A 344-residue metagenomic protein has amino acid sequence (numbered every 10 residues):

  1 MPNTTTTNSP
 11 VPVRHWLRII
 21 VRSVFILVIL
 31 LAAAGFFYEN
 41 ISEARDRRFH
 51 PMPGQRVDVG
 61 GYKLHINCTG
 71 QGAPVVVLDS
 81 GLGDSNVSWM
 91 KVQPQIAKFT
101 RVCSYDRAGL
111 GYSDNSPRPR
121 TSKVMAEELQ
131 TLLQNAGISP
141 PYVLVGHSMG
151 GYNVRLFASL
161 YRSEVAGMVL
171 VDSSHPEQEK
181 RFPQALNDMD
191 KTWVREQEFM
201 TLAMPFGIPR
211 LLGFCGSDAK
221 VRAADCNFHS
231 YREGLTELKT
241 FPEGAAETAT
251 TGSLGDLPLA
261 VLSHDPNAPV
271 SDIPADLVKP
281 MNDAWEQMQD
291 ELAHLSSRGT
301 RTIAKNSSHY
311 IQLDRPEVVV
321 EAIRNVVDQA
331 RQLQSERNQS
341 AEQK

Functional and structural regions predicted by a protein language model:
P2-P74, K98-T100, D328-K344: Alpha/beta-hydrolase fold catalytic core
R14, R22, S296-K344: Catalytic active-site module of serine/aspartate enzymes centered on a nucleophile-bearing elbow/loop
Y62, C68-Y112: Conserved HGGG/HGGXW glycine-rich cap/lid loop of the alpha/beta-hydrolase fold
N67-T69, S104-V145: Active-site loop/oxyanion-hole signature of alpha/beta-hydrolase fold enzymes
S88-M90, S113-P119, K180-R181: Conserved catalytic-core motifs of eukaryotic protein kinase domains, centered on the activation segment
S122, E164-H294, G299, I303: Flexible "cap/lid" subdomain of the alpha/beta-hydrolase fold that forms the substrate-access gate
S139-F182: Conserved hydrolase catalytic core segment
